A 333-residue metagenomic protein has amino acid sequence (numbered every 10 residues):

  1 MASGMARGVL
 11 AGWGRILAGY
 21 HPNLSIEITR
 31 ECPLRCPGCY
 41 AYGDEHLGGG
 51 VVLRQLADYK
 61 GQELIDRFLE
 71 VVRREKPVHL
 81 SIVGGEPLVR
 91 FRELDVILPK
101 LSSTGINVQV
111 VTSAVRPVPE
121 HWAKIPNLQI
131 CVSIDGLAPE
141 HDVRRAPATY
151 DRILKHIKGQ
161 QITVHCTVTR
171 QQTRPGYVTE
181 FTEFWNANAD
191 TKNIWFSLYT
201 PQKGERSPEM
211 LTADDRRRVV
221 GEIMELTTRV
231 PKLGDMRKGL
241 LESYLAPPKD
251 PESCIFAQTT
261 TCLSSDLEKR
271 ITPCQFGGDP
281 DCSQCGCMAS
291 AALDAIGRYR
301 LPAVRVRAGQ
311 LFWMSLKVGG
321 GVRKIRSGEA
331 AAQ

Functional and structural regions predicted by a protein language model:
M1-H121, A308, W313-S315: Conserved alpha-helical substructure of the radical SAM core
Y20-P22, P251-Q333: Flexible mid-to-C-terminal extensions adjoining Fe-S/redox cofactors in radical SAM and related proteins
S25, T29-C32, P247, Q275-G278: Residue-level signal for mature regions of secreted extracellular proteins and peptides
L34, P139, P280: Glycine-centered loop/turn positions within well-structured domains that cap or flank conserved ligand/cofactor-binding
R35, K76-P77, P126, A189-T191: Short loop/turn motifs at secondary-structure junctions
V51-V52, T104, N127-T261, P273 (+2 more regions): Radical SAM enzyme [4Fe-4S]-AdoMet core and its adjacent flexible, acidic and glycine-rich loops/tails across
E93-I97, P119-K124, R152, E180-F184: A short acidic, amphipathic alpha-helical/loop segment
